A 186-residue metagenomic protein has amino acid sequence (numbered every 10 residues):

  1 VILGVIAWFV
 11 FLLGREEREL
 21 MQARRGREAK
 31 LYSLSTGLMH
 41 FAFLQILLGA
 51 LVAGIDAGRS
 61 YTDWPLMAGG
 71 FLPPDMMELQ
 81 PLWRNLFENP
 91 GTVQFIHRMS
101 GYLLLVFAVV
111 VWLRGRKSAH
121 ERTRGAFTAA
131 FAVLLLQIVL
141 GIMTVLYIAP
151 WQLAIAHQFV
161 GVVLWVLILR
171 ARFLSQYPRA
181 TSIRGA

Functional and structural regions predicted by a protein language model:
V1-A186: Polytopic transmembrane helical bundles with strong interfacial aromatic enrichment
